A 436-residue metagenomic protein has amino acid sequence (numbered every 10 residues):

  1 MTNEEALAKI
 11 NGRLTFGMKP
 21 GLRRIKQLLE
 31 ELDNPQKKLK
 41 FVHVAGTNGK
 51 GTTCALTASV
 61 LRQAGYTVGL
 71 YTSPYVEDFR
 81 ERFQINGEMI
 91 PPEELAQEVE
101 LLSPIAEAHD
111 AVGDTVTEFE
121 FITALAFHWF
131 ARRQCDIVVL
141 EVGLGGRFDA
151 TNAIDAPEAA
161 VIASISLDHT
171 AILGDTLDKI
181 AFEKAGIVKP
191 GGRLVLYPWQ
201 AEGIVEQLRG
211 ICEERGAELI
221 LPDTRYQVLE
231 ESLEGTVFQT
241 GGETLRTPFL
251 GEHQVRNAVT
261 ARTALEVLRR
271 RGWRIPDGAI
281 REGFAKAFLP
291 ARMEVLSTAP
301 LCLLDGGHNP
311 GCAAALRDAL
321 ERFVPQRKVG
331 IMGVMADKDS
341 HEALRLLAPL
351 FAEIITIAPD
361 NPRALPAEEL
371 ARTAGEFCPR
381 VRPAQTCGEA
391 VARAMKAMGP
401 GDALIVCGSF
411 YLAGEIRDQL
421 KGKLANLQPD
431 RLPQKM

Functional and structural regions predicted by a protein language model:
M1-N48, T52-T67, V76-D78, R193-A201 (+1 more regions): N-terminal leader/targeting and accessory segments in enzymes
L22, K26-K37, Q63-D155, A171-L173: ATP-dependent carboxylate-amine ligase catalytic core
K38, I137-L140, F148-V161, I165-H169 (+2 more regions): Nucleotide phosphate-binding/pyrophosphate-handling subdomain across enzymes that bind or process nucleotide phosphates
Y71, L196-W199, I211-S232, P248-E252 (+6 more regions): Beta-strand->loop->alpha-helix junctions that form or flank phosphate-binding loops in nucleotide-handling enzymes
H109-D110, Q134-E141, P157-T244, A258 (+1 more regions): Acidic, Mg2+-coordinating active-site environments of NTP-dependent enzymes
P198-I220, S232-E234, L301-C302, P310 (+1 more regions): C-terminal helical cap/extension that packs against the catalytic core of soluble nucleotide-cofactor enzymes
P359-N361, L427-M436: Short, flexible loop segments at boundaries between secondary-structure elements
S409: Active-site-proximal loop/hinge segments that shape catalytic or ion-binding/gating pockets
